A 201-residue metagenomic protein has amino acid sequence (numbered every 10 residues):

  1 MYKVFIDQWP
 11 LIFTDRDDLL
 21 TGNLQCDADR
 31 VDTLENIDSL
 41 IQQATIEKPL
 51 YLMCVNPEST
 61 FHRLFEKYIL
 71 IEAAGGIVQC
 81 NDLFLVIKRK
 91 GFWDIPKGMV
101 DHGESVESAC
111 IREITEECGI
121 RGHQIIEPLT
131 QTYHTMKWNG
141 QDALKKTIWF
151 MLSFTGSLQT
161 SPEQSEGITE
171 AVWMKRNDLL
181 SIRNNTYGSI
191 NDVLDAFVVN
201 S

Functional and structural regions predicted by a protein language model:
M1, A73, K145-W149: Short hydrophobic/aromatic beta-strand or adjacent loop that forms the aromatic wall/cage of a ligand/substrate-binding
V4-I6, D15-C26, F92, E163-S201: Nudix hydrolase/Nudix homology domain
P10-F13, L85, A143: Short, isolated positions in well-ordered beta-strands
I12, R16-L20, C26-D32, N36-S39: N-terminal positively charged amphipathic segments used for targeting/anchoring
L24-V31, Q79-T115: Conserved Nudix-box catalytic region and its N-terminal flanking loop in Nudix hydrolases and closely related
D32-G75: Acidic, metal-coordinating catalytic segment for phosphate/diphosphate chemistry, firing primarily on the Nudix
V78-N81, L152-F154: Active-site beta-strand termini and strand-to-loop segments that position acidic
V100-G188: Unchanged
